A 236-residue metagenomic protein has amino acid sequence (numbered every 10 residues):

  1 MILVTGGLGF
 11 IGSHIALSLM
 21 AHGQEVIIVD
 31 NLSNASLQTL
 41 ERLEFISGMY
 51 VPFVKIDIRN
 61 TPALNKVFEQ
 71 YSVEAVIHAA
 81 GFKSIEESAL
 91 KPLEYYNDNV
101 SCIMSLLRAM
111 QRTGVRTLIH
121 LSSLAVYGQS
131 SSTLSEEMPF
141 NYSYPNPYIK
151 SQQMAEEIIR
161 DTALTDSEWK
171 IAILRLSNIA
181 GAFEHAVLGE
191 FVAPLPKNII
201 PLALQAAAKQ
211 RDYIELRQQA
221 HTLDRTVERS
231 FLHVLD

Functional and structural regions predicted by a protein language model:
M1-A75, L195: N-terminal Rossmann/SDR dinucleotide-binding element
A35, R59, A75, E94-S105 (+2 more regions): Glycine-rich NAD(P)-binding loop of the Rossmann-fold in SDR/ketoreductase-type enzymes
F53, Y95, L118, I171-L174: Hydrophobic/aromatic anchor residues within beta-strands of the central parallel beta-sheet of Rossmann-like
I58-D98: NAD(P)H-binding glycine-rich loop region in Rossmannoid oxidoreductase-like domains and their noncatalytic homologs
Q70, L90-I119, E157: NAD(P)-cofactor binding segment of oxidoreductase domains
H78, M104-P147, T165-S167, A172: Conserved Rossmann-fold NAD(P)-dependent oxidoreductase catalytic core, especially the SDR/UDP-sugar
S88, N141, S177-L232: A conserved pocket-lining segment of Rossmann-fold NAD(P)-dependent short-chain dehydrogenase/reductase
Q129, P145-A182, P201-K209: Active-site Tyr-X1-5-Lys
